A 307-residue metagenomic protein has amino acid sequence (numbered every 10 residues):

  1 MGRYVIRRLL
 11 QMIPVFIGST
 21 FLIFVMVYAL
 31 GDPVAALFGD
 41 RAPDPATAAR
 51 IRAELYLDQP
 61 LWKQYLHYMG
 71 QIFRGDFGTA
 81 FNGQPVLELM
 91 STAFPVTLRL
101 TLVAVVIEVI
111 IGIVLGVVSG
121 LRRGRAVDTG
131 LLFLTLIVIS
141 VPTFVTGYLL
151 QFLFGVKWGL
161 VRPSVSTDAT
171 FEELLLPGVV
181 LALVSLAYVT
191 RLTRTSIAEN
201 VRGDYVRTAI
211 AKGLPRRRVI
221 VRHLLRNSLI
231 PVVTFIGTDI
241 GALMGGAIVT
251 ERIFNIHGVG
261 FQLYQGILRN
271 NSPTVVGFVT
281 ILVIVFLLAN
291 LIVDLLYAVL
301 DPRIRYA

Functional and structural regions predicted by a protein language model:
G2-R3, T92-V127, T143, T167-A307: Alpha-helical transmembrane segments of integral membrane proteins, especially multi-pass inner/plasma-membrane
R3, R7, G39, R50-A53 (+11 more regions): Short amphipathic alpha-helical coupling elements at transmembrane boundaries
I6-V15: N-terminal signal-anchor/signal peptide hydrophobic helix marking the start of the first transmembrane segment
V15, R122-I137, V141-T143: Small-residue-rich alpha-helical segments with characteristic i,i+4
V15-L66, F154, W158-L174: Hydrophobic alpha-helical transmembrane segments of membrane transport/permease proteins and related membrane-embedded
F21-A29, L66, G70, F133-R162 (+1 more regions): Membrane-water interface segments at the C-terminal ends of transmembrane alpha-helices in multi-pass inner-membrane
R52-W62, D76-L87, P163-T170, V189 (+1 more regions): Membrane-interfacial helix-loop-helix junctions in multi-pass membrane proteins
D58-I113: An internal, D/E-rich "acidic patch" concept
